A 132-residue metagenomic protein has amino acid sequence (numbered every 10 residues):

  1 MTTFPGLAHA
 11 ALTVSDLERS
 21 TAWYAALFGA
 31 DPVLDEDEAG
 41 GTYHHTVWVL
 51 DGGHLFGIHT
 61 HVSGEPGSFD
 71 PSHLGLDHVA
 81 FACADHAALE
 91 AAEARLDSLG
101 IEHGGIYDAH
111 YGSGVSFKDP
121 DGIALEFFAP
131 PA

Functional and structural regions predicted by a protein language model:
M1-T21, L76-F81, P131-A132: N-terminal beta-strand motif that seeds the catalytic metal site of vicinal oxygen chelate
T2-T3, E93-A132: Vicinal oxygen chelate
T13-L55: Core segments of cupin and vicinal oxygen chelate
R19-S20, H86-A91: Short, conserved charged micro-motifs
L34-D35, G41-Y43, S63-S68, H103: A short, acidic/glycine-rich surface segment
T42-T46, D77, S113-V115: Short beta-strand micro-motifs in enzyme catalytic cores
L55-I58, E126-F127: Short glycine-/small-residue motifs
I58-H59, F69-H73, D77-V79: Helix-adjacent hinge/juxtasegments
